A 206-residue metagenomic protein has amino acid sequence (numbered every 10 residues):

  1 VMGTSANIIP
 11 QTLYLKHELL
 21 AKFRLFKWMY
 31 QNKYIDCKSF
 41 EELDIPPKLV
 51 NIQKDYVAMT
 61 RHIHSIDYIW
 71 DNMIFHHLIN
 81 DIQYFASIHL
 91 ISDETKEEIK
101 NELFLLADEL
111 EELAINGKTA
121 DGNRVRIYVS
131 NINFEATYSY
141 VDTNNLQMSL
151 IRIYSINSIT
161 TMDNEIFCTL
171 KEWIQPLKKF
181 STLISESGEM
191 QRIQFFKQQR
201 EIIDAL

Functional and structural regions predicted by a protein language model:
V1-D204: Hydrophobic protein-protein interaction segments
